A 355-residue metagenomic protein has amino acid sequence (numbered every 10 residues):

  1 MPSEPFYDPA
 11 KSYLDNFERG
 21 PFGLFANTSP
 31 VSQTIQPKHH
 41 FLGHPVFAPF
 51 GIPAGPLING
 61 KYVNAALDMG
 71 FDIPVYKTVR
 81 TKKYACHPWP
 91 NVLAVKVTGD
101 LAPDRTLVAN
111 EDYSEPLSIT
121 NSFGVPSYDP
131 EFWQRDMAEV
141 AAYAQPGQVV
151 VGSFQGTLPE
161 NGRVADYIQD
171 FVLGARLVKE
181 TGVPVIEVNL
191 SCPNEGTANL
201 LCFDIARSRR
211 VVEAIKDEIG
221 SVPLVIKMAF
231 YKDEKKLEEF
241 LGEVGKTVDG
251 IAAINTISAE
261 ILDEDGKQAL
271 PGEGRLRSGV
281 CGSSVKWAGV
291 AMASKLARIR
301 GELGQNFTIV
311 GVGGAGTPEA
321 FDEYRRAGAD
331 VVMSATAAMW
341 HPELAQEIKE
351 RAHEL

Functional and structural regions predicted by a protein language model:
M1-F41, L117, N121, P126-E131: An N-cap/entry alpha-helix motif that binds or orients negatively charged groups
R19-Q33, L190-A206, L241-Q305: Glycine/Thr-rich beta-alpha phosphate-binding loop at enzyme active sites
P21-T28, G60-V63, L67-E243: Active-site entrance/lid segments in N-terminal catalytic domains of soluble metabolic enzymes
N27-G51, Q134-G147, A297: N-terminal amphipathic alpha-helix/helix-capping segment at the start of soluble metabolic enzymes
G43-G51, A144-G152, D217-A229, I299-V312: Short beta-strand/loop segments at the ligand-binding rim of alpha/beta enzyme cores
G70-Y84, L190, T247-E260, G314-I348: Glycine-rich phosphate-binding active-site loops on the catalytic face of alpha/beta enzymes
K83-L101, I261-S278, R325, V331 (+1 more regions): C-terminal helical cap(s) of enzyme catalytic domains, especially alpha/beta-barrels
G220-G242, K286-L303, T317-L344: Extended, folded domain segments that form the structural surfaces/walls around functional sites
